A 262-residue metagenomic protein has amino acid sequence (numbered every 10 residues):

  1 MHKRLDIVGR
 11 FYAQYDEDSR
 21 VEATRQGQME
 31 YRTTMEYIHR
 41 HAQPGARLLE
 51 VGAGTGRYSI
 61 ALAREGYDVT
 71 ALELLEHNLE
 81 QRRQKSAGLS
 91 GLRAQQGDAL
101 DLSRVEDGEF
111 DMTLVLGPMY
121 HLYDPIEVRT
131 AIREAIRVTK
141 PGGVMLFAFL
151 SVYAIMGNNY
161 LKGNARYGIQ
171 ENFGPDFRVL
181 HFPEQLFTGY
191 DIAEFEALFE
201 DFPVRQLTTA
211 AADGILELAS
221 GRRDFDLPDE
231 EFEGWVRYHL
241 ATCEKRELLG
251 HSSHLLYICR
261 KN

Functional and structural regions predicted by a protein language model:
M1-P44, R57, A61: Conserved class I S-adenosyl-L-methionine
R57-D101: Class I SAM-dependent methyltransferase SAM/SAH-binding core
S103-T113: A short acidic, Gly/Pro-enriched loop at the edge of an enzyme's catalytic core that lines a small-molecule cofactor
M112-I126: A short SAM/SAH-binding and catalytic strip from SAM-dependent methyltransferases
R129-P141: A short glycine-rich, Lys/Arg-flanked "PGG" loop and its adjoining helix->strand segment in the class I
M145-F173: Conserved class I S-adenosyl-L-methionine
L186-P203, T209: Short alpha-helix
T208-N262: A C-terminal cap/extension of S-adenosyl-L-methionine-dependent methyltransferases that defines the acceptor-substrate
